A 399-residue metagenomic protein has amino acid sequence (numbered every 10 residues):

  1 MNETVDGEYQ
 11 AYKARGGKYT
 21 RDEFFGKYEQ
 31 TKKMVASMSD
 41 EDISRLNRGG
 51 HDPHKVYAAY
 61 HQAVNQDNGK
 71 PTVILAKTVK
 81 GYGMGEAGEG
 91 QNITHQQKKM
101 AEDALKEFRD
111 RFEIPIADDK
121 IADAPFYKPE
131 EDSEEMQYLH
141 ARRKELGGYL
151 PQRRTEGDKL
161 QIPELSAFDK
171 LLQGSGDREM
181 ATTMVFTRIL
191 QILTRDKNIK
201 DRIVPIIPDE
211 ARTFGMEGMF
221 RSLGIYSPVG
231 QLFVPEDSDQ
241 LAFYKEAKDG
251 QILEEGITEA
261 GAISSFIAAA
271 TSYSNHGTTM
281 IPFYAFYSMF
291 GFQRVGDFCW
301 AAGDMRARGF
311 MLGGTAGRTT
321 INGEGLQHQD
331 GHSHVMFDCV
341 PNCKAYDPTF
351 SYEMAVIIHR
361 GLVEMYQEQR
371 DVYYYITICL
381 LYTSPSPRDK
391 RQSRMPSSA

Functional and structural regions predicted by a protein language model:
M1-E3, S384, S397: Accessible peptide chain termini
M1-Q173: Long, well-ordered, tryptophan-enriched scaffold segments
T31-G50, H54-A58, A124-L380, R394-S398: Thiamine diphosphate
G81-Y82, P115, R212-T213, T319 (+1 more regions): Short, acidic Gly/Pro/Ser/Thr-rich loop/turn segments
N92, R391-S393: A detector of low-complexity, intrinsically disordered, Ser/Thr/Gly/Pro/Ala-rich segments
R111, S272, S386: Active-site catalytic microenvironments for nucleophilic, acid-base chemistry
R111-P115, E364, K390: Phosphate/oxyanion-binding loops and surfaces in catalytic or ligand/nucleic-acid-binding neighborhoods
Y382-D389: Conserved small/polar residues in nucleotide/adenosyl-binding loops
